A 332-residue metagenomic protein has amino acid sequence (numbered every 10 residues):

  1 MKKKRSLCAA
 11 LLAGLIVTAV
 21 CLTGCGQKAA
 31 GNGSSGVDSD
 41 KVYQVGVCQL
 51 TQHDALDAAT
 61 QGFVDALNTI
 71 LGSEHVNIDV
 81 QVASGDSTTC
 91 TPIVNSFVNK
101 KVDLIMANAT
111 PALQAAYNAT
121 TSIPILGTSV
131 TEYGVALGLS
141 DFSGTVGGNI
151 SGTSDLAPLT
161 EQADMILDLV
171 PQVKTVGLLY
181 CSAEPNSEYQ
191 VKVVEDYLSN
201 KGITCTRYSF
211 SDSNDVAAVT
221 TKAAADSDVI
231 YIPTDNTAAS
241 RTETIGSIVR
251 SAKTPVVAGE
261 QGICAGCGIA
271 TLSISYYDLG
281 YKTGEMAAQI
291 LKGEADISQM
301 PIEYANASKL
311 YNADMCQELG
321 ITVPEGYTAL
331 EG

Functional and structural regions predicted by a protein language model:
M1-Q44, T69, S73: Short, low-complexity disordered leader/linker segments with a strong preference for bacterial N-terminal type II
G33, S39-V64, D79-T89, A183 (+1 more regions): Extracytoplasmic "Venus flytrap"
V37-D38, Y133-T175, I274-A295: Hydrophobic alpha-helical segments within soluble ligand-binding/sensing domains
V45-V47, F63, S151-L198, Q299-C316: An alpha-beta-alpha
V64, T69-C90, N149, E195-S213: Short beta-strand elements in bilobed, periplasmic/extracellular small-molecule ligand-binding domains
D79-D141, D235-G259: Beta-alpha junction/loop-to-helix N-cap segments that form part of ligand/metal-binding clefts
P185-T254, E260: Pocket-lining segment of extracytoplasmic ligand-binding domains
Q289-G332: Hinge/cleft segment of the Venus flytrap/periplasmic-binding protein
